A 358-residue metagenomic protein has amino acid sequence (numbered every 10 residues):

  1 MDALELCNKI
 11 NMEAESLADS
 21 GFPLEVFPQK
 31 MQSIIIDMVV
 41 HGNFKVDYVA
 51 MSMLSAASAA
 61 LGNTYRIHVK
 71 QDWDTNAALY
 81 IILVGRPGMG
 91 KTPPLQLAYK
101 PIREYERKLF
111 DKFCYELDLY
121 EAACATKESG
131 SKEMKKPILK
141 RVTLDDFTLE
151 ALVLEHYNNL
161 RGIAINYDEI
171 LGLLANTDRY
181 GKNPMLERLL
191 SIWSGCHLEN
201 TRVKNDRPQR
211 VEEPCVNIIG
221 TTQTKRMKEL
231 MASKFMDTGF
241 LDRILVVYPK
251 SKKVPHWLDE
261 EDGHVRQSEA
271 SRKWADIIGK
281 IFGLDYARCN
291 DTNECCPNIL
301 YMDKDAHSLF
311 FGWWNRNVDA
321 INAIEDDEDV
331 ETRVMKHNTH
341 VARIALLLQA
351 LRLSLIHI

Functional and structural regions predicted by a protein language model:
M1-I356: Phosphate-handling catalytic cores of nucleic-acid transaction enzymes
